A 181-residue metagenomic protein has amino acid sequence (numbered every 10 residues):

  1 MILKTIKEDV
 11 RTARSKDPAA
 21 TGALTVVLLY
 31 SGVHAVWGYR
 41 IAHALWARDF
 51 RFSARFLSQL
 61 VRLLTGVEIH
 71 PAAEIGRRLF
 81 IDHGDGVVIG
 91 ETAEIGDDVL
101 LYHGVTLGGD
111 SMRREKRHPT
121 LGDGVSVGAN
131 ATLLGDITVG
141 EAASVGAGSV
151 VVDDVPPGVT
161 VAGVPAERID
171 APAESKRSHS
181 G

Functional and structural regions predicted by a protein language model:
M1-V61, T65, K176-G181: Terminal amphipathic alpha-helical/low-complexity segments used for targeting or macromolecular assembly
L24, L28, Q59-L60, A93 (+3 more regions): Residue-level signal for alpha-helical context at structural boundaries
S31-G32, W37-R40, A73, L79 (+3 more regions): Solvent-exposed, flexible loop/coil residues
T65, P71, G76-R77, D82-E91 (+12 more regions): Left-handed beta-helix
R114-P119, P157, E174-H179: Conserved phosphate- and dinucleotide-binding cores of soluble alpha/beta proteins, encompassing both enzyme active
